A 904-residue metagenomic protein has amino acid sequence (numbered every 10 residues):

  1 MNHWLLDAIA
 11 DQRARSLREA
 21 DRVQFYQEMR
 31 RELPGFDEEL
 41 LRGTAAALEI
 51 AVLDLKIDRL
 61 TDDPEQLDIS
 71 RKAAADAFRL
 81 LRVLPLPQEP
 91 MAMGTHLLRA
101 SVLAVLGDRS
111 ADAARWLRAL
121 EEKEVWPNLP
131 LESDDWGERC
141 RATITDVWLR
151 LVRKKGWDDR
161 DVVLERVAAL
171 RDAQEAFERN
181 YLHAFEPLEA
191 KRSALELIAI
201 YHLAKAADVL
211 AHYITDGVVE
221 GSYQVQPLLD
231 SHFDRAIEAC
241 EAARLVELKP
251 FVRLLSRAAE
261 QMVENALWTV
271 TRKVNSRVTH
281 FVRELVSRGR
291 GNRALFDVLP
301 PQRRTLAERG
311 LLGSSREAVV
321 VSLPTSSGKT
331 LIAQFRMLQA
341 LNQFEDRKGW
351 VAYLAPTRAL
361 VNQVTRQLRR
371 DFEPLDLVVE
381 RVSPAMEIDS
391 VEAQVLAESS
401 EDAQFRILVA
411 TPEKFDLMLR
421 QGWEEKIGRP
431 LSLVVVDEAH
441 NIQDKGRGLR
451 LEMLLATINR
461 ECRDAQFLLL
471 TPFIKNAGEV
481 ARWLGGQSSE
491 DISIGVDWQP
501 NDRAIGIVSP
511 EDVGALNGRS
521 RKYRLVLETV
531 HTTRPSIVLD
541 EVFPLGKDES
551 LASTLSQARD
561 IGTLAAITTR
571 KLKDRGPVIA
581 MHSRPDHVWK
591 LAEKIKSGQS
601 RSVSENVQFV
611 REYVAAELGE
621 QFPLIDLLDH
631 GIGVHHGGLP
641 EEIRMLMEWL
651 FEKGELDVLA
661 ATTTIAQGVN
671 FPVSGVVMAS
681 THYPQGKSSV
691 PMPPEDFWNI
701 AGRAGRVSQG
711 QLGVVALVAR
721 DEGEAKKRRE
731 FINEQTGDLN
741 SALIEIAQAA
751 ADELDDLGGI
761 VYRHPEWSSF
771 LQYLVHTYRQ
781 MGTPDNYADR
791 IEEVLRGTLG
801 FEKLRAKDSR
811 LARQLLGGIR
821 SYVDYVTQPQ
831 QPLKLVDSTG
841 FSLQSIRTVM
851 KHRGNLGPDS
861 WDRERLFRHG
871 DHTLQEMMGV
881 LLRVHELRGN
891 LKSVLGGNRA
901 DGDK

Functional and structural regions predicted by a protein language model:
M1-L285: N-terminal accessory nucleic-acid engagement/regulatory domains that precede and modulate ATP-driven motor cores
N2-A73, R79, D548-I567, K571-D574 (+4 more regions): The feature captures the C-terminal accessory region of ATP-dependent helicases and related nucleic-acid translocases
T271-A294, P324-S327, Q343-A403, L433 (+2 more regions): Conserved C-terminal RecA-like helicase domain
A294-S315: N-terminal pre-P-loop "Q-motif" helix
E308-S314, G328-D346, Q367-R369, A456-N459: Walker A/P-loop NTP-binding motif
L408, E413-D416, G422-F467: SF2 helicase catalytic motif II
A465, F671, G675, A679-N733: Conserved segment of the helicase C-terminal RecA-like domain
Q466-A592, G633: Conserved interdomain linker/interface between the two RecA-like ATPase lobes of SF2 helicase motors
